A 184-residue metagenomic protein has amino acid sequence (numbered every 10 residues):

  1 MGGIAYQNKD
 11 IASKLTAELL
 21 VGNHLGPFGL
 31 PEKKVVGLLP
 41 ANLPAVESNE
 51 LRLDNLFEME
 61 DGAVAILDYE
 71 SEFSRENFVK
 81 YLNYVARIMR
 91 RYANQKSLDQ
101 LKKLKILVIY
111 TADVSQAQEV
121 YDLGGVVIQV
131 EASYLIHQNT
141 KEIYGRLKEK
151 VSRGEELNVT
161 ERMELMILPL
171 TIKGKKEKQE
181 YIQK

Functional and structural regions predicted by a protein language model:
M1-K184: Elongated, amphipathic alpha-helical interaction scaffolds
